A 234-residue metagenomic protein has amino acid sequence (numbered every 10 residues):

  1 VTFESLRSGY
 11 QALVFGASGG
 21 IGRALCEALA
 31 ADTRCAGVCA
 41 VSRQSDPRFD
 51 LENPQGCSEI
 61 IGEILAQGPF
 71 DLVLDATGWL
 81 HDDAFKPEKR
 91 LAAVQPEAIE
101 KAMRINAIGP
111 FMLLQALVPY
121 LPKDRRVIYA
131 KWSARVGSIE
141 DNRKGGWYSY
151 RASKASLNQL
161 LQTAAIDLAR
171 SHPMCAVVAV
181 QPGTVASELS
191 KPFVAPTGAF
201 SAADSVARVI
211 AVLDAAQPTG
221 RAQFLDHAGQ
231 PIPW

Functional and structural regions predicted by a protein language model:
F15-A30: N-terminal Rossmann NAD(P)H-binding glycine-rich loop of SDR-like oxidoreductase domains
E27, F111, A155-I166, C175 (+1 more regions): Conserved active-site helix of classical SDR/Rossmann-fold NAD(P)-dependent CH-OH oxidoreductases
D32, G68, A116-R125, S171: A short helix-coil junction within the Rossmann-fold of NAD(P)-dependent oxidoreductases
S42-E59: Rossmann-fold cofactor-recognition segment
G56, K101, I108-A116: Conserved mid-core alpha-helix of short-chain dehydrogenase/reductase
W79-D83, P87-I108, P122-S171: Catalytic loop of short-chain dehydrogenase/reductase
E140-D141, H172, T184-F193: Short beta-loop-alpha junction of Rossmann-like oxidoreductase domains
A179, S187, P192-W234: C-terminal helical subdomain
